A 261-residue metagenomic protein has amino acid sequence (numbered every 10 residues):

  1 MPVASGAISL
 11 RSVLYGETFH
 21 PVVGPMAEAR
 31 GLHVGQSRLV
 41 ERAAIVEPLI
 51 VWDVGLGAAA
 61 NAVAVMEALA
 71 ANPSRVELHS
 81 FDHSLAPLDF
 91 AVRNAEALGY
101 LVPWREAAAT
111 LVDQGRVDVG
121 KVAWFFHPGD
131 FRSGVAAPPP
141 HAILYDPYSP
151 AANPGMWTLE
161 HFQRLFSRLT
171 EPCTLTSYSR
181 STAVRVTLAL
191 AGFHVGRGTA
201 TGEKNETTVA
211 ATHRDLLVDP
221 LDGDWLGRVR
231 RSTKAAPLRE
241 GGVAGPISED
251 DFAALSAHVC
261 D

Functional and structural regions predicted by a protein language model:
M1, E96, V119-G120, E206-D261: SAM/dcSAM-binding transferase cores
M1-W52, M156, E160: S-adenosyl-L-methionine
L39-P139, L159, A191, T201-G202 (+1 more regions): The AdoMet/dcAdoMet-binding core of the Class I SAM-like
H141-M156: A short SAM/SAH-binding and catalytic strip from SAM-dependent methyltransferases
A142-L144, E171-S179: Conserved beta-strand signature within the Rossmann-like core of class I S-adenosyl-L-methionine
G155-P172: A short glycine-rich, Lys/Arg-flanked "PGG" loop and its adjoining helix->strand segment in the class I
R185-A211: Conserved Class I S-adenosyl-L-methionine
